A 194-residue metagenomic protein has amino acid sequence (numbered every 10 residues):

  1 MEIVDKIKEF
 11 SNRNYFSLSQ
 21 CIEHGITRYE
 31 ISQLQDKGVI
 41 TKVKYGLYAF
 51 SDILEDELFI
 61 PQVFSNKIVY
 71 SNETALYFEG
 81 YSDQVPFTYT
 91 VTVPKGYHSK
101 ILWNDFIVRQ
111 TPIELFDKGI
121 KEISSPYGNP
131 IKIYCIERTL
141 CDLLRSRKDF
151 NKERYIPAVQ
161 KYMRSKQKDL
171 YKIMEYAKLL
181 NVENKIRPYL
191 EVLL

Functional and structural regions predicted by a protein language model:
M1-F16: Short amphipathic alpha-helical interface segments
E2, H24, E55-D56: Alpha-helix capping and helix-coil boundary motifs
E9, I22-E23: Residues that cap or flank secondary-structure elements
R13-Q20, Q35, L47-L194: Nucleic-acid-binding surface
E23-D36: Short amphipathic alpha-helical interaction segments
G38-Y45: A short, conserved structural fragment
